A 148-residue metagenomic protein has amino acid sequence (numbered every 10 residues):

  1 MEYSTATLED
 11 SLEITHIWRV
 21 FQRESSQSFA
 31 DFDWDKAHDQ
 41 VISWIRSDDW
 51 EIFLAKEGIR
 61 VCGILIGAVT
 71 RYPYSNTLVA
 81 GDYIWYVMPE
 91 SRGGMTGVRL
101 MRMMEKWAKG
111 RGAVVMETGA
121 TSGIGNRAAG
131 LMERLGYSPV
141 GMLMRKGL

Functional and structural regions predicted by a protein language model:
M1-H16: A short beta-loop-alpha structural element at the N-terminal edge of CoA-dependent acyl/N-acetyltransferase catalytic
Q22-V41: Conserved GNAT-fold acetyl-CoA-binding loop/helix
I42-L54: A short helix-loop-beta-strand connector motif used in the catalytic cores of GNAT acetyltransferases and, in some
L54, R60-V69: Conserved beta-strand in the GNAT
R71-D82, P139-V140: A conserved beta-turn-beta hairpin within the catalytic core of GNAT-like acetyltransferases that forms part
Y83-G93: A short, internal acetyl-CoA/4′-phosphopantetheine-binding micro-motif in the GNAT/acyltransferase core
R99-V115: Conserved acyl-CoA
M116-A128: Conserved beta-strand-loop-alpha-helix junction that forms the acyl-donor binding cleft
